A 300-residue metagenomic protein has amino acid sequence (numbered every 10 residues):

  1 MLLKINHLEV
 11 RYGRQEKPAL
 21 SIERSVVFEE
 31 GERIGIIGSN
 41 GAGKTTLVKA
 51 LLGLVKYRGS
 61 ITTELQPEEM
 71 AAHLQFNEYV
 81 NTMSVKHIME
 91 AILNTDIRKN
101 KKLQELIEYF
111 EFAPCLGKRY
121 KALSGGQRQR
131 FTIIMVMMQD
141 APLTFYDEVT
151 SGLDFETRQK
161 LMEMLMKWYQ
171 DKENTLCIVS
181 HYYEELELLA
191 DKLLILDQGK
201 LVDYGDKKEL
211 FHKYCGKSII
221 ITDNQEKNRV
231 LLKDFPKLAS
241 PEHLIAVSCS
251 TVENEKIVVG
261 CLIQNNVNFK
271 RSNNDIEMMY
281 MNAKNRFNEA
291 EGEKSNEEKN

Functional and structural regions predicted by a protein language model:
M1-I5, E9-R24: A short, flexible loop at the N-terminus of ABC-type nucleotide-binding domains that lies
I37-S39: The feature captures the beta-strand-to-loop junction immediately N-terminal to the Walker
F76, N81-D96: Q-loop/switch helix immediately C-terminal to the Walker
R119-L123: Conserved ABC ATPase signature
T144-D147: Catalytic Walker B motif of ABC-type/P-loop ATPase nucleotide-binding domains
S250-N300: C-terminal coupling/interaction segments
